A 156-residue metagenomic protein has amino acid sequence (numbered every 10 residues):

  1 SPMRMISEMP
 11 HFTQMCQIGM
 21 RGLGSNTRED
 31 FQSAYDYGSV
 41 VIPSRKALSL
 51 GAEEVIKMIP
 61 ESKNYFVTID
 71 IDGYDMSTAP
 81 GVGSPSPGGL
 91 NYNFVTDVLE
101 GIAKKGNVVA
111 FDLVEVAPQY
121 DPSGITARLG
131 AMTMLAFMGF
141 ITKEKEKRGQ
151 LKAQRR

Functional and structural regions predicted by a protein language model:
S1-R156: Conserved alpha-helical scaffold segments that buttress catalytic/binding sites
